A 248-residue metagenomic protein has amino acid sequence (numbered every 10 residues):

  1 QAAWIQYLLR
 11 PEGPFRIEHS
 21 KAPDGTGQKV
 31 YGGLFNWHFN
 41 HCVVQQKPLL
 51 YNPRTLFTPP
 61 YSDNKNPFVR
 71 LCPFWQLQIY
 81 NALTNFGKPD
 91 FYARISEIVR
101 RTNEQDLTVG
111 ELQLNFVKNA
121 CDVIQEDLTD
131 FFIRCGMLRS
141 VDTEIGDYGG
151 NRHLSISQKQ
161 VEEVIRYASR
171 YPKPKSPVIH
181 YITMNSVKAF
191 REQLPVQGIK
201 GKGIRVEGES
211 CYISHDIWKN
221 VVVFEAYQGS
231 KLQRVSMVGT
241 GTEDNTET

Functional and structural regions predicted by a protein language model:
Q1-V44: Zinc-dependent metallopeptidase catalytic helix centered on the HExxH motif and its immediate flanking segment
H19, H38-H41, Y80, H153 (+2 more regions): Histidine (H) residue identity feature
L34-E144: Active-site-proximal alpha-helical
T108-N245: Beta/coil-rich, acidic/histidine-enriched accessory regions frequently appended to metallopeptidases
